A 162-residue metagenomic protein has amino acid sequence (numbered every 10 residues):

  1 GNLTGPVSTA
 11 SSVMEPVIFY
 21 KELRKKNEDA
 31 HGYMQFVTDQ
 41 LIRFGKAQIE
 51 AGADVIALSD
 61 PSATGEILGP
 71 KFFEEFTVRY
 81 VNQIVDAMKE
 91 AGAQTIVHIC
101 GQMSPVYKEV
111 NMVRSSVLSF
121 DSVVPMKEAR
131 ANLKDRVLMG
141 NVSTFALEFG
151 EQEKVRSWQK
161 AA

Functional and structural regions predicted by a protein language model:
G1-A162: Active-site loop segments of alpha/beta catalytic cores
